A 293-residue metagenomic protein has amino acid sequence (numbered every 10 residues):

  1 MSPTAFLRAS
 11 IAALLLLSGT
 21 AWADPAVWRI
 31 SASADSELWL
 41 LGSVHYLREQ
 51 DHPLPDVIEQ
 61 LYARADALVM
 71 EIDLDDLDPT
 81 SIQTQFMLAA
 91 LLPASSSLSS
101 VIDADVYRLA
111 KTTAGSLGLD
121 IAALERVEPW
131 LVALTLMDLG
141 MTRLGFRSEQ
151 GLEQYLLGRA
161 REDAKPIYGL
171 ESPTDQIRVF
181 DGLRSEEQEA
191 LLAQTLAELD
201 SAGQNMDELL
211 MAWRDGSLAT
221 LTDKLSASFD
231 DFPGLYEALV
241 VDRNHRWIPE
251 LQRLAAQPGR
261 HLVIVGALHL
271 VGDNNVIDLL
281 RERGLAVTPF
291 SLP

Functional and structural regions predicted by a protein language model:
M1-A5: N-terminal secretory signal peptides that target proteins for export/translocation
R8-S18: Bacterial N-terminal signal peptides
G19-A23: Sec/Tat signal peptide C-region and signal peptidase I cleavage site
P25-A26, W247: Alpha-helical scaffolding within the catalytic cores of extracellular/periplasmic polymer-degrading hydrolases
A26-L239: Structured, acidic catalytic/metal-binding patches in enzyme active sites
G234-P293: A cross-kingdom marker for long, charged
